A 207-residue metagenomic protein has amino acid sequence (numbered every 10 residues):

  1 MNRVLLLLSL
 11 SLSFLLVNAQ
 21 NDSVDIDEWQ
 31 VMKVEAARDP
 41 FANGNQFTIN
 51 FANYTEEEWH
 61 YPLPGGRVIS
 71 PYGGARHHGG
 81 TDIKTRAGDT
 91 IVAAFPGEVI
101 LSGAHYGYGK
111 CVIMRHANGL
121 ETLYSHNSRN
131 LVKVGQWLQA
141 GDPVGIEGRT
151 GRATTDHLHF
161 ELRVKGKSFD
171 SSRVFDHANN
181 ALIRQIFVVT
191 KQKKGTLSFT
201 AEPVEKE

Functional and structural regions predicted by a protein language model:
N2-L7, S13-G74, N179-E207: Polar/charged, compositionally biased leader and regulatory segments
Y54-H60, G73-A104: Short, glycine/small-residue-enriched coil/turn segments at secondary-structure junctions
P64, H77-G79, A87, F95 (+3 more regions): Envelope-exposed proteins and targeting segments
R67-I69, D82, C111-I113, L123 (+1 more regions): Soluble periplasmic/extracytoplasmic beta-strand elements of cell-envelope proteins
P71, S102-G103, N130, E147-T150: Residue-level recognition of beta-strand microenvironments
G80, A93-L131: Zn2+-dependent peptidoglycan hydrolase active-site motif and core
T90-I100, V132-E147: Short, well-structured beta-strand-loop connectors
Q136-K193: Conserved, short, structured surface segments that act as functional micro-motifs
